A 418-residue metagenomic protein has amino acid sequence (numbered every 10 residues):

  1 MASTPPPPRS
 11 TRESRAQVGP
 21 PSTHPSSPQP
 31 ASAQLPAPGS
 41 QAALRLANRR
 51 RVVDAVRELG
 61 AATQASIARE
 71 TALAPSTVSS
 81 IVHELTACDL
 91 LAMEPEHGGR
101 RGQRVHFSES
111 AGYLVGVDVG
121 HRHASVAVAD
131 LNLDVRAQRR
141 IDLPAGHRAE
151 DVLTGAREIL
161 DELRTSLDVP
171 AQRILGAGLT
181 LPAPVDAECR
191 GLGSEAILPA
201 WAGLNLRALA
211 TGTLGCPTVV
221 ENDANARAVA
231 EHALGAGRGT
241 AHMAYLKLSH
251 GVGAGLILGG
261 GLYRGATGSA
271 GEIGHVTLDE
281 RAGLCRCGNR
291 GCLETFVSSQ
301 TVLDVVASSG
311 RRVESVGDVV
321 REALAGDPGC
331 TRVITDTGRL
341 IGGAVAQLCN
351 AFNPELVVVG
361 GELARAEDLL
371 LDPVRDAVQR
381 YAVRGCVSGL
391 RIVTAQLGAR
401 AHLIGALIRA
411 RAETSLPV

Functional and structural regions predicted by a protein language model:
M1-R101, H106-P170, R281, N289 (+1 more regions): ATP-binding/phosphotransfer module of carbohydrate and carboxylate kinases, centering on a glycine-rich
E58-L59, L198, L234, S249: Short helix-capping/turn signature of helix-turn-helix
R104, L114-D118, I174-G178, M243-K247 (+2 more regions): Short glycine-aspartate micro-motif
S110, L131-N132, A187-E188, L258-G259: Short, ordered coil/turn segments that flank beta-strands lining enzyme active or ligand-binding pockets
V135, G191-L192, L262-Y263: Hydrophobic "anchor" residues
Q138-H242, L369-R380: Glycine-rich phosphate-binding loop and adjoining helix at the ATP-binding site of ATP-dependent phosphoryl-transfer
L181, N222, L248, S299 (+1 more regions): Short secondary-structure boundary segments
G239-F296: Glycine-rich phosphate-binding loop of actin/hexokinase-like ATP-binding domains
